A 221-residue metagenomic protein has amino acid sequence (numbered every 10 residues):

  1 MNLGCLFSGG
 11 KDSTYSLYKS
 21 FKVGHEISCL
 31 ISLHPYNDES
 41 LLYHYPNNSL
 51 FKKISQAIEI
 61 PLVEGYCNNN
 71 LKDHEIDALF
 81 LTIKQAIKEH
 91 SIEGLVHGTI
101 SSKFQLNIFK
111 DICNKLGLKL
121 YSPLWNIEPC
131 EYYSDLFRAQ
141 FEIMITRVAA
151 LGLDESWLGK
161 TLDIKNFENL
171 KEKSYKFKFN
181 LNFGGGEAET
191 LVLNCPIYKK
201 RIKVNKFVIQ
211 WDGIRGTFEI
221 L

Functional and structural regions predicted by a protein language model:
M1-L221: Nucleotide-activated chemistry modules centered on ATP-dependent adenylation/adenylyltransferase
